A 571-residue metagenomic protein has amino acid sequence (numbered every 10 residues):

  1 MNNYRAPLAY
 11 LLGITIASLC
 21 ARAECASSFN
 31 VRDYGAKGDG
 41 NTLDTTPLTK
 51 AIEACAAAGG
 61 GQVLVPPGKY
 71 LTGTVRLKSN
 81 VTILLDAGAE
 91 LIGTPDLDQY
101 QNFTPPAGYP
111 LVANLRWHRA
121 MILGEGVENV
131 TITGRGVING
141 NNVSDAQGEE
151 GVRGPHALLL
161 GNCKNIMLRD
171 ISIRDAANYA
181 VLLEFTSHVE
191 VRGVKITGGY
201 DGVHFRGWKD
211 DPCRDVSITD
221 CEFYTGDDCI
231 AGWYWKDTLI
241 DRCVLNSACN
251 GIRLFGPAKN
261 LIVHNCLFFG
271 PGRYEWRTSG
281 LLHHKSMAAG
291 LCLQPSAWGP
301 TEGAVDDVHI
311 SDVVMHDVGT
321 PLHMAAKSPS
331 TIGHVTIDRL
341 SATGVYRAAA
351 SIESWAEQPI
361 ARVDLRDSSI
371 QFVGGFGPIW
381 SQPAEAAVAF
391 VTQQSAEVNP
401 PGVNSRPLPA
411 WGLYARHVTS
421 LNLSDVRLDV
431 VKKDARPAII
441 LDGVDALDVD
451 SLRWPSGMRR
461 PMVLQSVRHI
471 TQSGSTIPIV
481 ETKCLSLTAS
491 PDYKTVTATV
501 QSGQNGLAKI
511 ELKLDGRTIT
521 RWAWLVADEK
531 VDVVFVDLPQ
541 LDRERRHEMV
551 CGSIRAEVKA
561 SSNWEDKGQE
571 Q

Functional and structural regions predicted by a protein language model:
A9-S18: Bacterial N-terminal signal peptides
L19, A23-D492, Q501: Extracellular/periplasmic carbohydrate-active domains that bind, remodel, or depolymerize complex polysaccharides
G412, L485, T520-L525, D537-P539: Beta-strand-rich interaction surfaces with strong enrichment in secreted/lumenal proteins
S490, A527-V531, E544: Solvent-exposed, conformationally flexible loop/turn segments
T497-T499, W522, V531-P539: Exposed aromatic-hydrophobic patches
Q501-K509: A short beta-turn/strand-edge loop motif at beta-sheet boundaries
L512-G516: Conserved aromatic beta-strand anchor motif in extracellular beta-sandwich/beta-rich domains
P539-E570: Terminal connector regions
